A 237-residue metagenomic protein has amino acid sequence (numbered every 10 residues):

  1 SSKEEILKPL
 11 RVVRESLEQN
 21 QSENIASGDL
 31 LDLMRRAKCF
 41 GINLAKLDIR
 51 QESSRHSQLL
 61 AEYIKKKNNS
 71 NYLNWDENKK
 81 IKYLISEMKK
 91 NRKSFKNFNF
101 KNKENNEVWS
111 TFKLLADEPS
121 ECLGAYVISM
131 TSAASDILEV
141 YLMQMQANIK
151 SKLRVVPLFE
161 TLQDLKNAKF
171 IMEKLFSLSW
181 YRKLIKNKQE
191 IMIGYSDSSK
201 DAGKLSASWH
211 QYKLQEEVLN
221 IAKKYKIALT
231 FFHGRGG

Functional and structural regions predicted by a protein language model:
S1-D117: Extended, charge-enriched "interface" segments that sit outside catalytic cores
A37, K46-D48, E87-G236: Conserved alpha/beta-domain cores
